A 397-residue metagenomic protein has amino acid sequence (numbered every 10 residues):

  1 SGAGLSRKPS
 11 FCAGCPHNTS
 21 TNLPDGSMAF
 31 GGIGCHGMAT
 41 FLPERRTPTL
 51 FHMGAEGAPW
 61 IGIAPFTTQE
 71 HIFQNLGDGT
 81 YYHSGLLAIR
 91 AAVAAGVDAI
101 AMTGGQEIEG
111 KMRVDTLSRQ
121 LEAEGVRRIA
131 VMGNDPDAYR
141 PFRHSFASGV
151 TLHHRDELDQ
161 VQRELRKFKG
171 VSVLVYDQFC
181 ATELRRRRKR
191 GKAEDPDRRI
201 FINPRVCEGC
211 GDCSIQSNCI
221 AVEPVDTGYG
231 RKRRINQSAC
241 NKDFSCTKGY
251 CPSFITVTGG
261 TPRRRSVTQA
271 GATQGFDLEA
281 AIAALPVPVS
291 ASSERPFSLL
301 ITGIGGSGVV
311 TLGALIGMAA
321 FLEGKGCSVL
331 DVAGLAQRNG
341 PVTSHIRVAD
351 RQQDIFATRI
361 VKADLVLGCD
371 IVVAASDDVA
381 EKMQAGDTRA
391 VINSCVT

Functional and structural regions predicted by a protein language model:
S1-E70, R265, A270-F276, A280-L300 (+1 more regions): Thiamine diphosphate
M28-T116, D159-Q160, S298-Q384: Thiamine diphosphate
E44-P48, I100-G110, P141-V150, K192-R205 (+3 more regions): Short beta-alpha connecting loops at secondary-structure transitions that line or flank enzyme active sites
V97, V126, G386-R389: A short helix->loop->beta-strand "cap" motif at the edges of active sites that frequently abuts
I100-K192: Glycine-rich ThDP/TPP pyrophosphate-binding loop and its adjacent helix/strand module within ThDP-dependent enzymes
Q178-F179, L184-R190, E208-R265: Iron-sulfur cluster-binding cysteine motifs and their immediate structural context in ferredoxin-like electron-transfer
P196-F201, K242-S290: Intrinsic disorder at enzyme termini
K382-T397: ADP-ribose/adenylate-binding Rossmann-like module
